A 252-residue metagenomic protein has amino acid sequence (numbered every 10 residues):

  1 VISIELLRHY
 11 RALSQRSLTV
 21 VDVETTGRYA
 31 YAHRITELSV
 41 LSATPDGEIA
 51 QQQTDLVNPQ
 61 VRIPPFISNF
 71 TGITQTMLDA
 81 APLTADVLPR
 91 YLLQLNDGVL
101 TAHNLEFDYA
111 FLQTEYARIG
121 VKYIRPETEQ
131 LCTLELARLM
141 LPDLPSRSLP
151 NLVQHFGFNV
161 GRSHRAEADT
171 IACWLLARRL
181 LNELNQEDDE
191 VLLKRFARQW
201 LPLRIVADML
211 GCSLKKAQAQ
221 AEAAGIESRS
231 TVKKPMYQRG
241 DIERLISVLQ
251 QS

Functional and structural regions predicted by a protein language model:
V1-Q113, I124-R125, Q154: Conserved non-catalytic scaffold segment of RNase H-like nuclease domains
L18-V20, Q130, S228: Conserved beta-strand scaffold positions in the cores of enzyme catalytic domains, especially in NTP/NDP-utilizing
T25-G27, E135, A172: Short, glycine/acidic-enriched loop or turn micro-motifs at the edges of active sites
P82-A85, H164-A172, E222-A223, V232-Y237: Short linear loop/turn motifs
V99-F111, E115-Y116, L144-L203: Acidic, Mg2+-coordinating catalytic module of metal-dependent nucleases/exonucleases that use a two-metal-ion mechanism
Q130-S146: Short alpha-helix plus adjacent loop in nuclease-associated cores
L193-Q220: Polyanion-binding surface elements
I226-S252: Short helix-start
